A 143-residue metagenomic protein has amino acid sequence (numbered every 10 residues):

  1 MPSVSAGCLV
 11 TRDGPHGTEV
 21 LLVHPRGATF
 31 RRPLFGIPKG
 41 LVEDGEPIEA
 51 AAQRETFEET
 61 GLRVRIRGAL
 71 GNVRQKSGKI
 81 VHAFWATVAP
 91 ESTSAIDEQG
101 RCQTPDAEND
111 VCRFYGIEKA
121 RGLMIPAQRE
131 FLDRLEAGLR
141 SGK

Functional and structural regions predicted by a protein language model:
M1-I37: N-terminal strand-loop-strand
M1-P2, S141-K143: Short, low-complexity, intrinsically disordered N-terminal peptides in bacterial proteins
R12-G14, V64, R140: Secondary-structure transition/hinge residues
G40-E130, G142: Unchanged
